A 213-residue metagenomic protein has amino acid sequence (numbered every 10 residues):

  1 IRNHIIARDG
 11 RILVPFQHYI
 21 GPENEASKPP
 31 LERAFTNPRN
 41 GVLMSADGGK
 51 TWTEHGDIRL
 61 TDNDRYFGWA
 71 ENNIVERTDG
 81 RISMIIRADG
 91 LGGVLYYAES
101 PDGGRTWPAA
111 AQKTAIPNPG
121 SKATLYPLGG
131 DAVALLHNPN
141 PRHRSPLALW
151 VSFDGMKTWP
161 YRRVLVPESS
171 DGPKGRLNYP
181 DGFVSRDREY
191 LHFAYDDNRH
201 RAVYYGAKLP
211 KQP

Functional and structural regions predicted by a protein language model:
I1-P213: Asp-box/BNR beta-propeller blade signature and adjacent active/binding-site loops in extracellular glycan-interacting
